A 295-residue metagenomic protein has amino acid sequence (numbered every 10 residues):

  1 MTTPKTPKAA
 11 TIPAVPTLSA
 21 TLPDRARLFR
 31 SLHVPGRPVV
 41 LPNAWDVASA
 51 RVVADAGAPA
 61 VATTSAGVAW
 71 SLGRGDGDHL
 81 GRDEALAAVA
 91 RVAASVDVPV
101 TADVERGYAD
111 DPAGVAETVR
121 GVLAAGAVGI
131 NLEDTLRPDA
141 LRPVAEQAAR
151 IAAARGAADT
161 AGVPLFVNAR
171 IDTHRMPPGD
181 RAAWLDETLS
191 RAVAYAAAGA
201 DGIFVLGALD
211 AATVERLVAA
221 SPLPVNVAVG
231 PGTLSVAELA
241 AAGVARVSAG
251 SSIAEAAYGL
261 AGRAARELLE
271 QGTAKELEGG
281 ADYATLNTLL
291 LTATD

Functional and structural regions predicted by a protein language model:
T2-P7, I12-L22, F29, S252-D295: Extended, intrinsically disordered, low-complexity segments
P16-A102, R106-A249, A256-R263, E267: Alpha/beta enzyme core
